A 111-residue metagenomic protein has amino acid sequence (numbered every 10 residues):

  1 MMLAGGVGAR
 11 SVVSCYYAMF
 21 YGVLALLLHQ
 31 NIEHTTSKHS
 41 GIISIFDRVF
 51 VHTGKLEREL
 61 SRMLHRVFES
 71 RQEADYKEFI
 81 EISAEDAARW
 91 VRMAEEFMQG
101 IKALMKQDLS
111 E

Functional and structural regions predicted by a protein language model:
M1-E111: Terminal alpha-helical segments
